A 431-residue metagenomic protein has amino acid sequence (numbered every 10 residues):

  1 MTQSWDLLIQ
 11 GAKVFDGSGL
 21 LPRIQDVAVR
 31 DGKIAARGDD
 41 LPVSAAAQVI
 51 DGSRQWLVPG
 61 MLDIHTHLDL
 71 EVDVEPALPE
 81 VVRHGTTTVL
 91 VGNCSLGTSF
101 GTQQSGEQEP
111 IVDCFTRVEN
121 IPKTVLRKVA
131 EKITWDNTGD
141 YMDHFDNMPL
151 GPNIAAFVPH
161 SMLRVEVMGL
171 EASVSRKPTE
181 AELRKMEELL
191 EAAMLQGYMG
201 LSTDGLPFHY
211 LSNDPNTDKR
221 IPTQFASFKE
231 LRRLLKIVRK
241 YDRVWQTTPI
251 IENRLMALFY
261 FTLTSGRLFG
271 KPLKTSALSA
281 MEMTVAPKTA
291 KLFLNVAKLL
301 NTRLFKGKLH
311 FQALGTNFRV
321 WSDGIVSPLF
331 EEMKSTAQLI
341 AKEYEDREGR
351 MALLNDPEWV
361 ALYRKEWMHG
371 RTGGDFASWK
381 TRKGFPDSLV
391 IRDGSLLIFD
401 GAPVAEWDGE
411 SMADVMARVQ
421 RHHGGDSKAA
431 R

Functional and structural regions predicted by a protein language model:
T2-Q10, V14-G60: Histidine-rich, glycine-flanked metal-binding segment
A12, G32, R54, H65 (+4 more regions): Divalent metal-coordination and catalytic microenvironments
W56-L78: Di-metal (Zn2+ and/or Mg2+/Mn2+) metal-binding site signature of metallo-dependent hydrolases with the MBL/beta-CASP
V74-E188, A192-G200: Divalent-metal coordination cores built from histidine and acidic residues
T88-V91, Q246, S276: Short hydrophobic alpha-helical runs that function as membrane-insertion/retention elements
Y141-F145, G151-N153, F157-V167, V174-E180 (+5 more regions): Active-site neighborhoods of metal-dependent hydrolases
N213-T217: Active-site His/acidic residue clusters
K240-D242: Accessory helical-bundle/CTD segments and flexible terminal tails appended to RecA-like ATPase motors
